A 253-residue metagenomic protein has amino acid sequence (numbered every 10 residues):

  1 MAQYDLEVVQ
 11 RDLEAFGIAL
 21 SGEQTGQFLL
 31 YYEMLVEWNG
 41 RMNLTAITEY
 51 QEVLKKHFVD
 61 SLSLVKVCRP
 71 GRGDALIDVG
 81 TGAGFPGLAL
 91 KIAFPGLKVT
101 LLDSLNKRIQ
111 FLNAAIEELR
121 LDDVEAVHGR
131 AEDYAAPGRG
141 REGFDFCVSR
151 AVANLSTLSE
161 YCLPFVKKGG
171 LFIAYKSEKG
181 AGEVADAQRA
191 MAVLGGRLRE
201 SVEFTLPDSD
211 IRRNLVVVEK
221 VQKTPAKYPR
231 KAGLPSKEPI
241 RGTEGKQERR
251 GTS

Functional and structural regions predicted by a protein language model:
M1-I77, K107-Q110, A114-V124: Class I SAM-dependent transferase core
L35, L90, K176, V218: Residue-level signal for inorganic ion chemistry
T48, H128-R130, E200-V202: Short loop/edge segments at beta-strand edges and connector loops that shape dinucleotide/nucleotide cofactor-binding
L62-A153, S159-E160: Conserved SAM/SAH cofactor-binding pocket of Class I
F94, V166-K168: Helix-to-beta-strand junctions that scaffold the AdoMet/dcAdoMet cofactor pocket in Class I SAM-dependent enzymes
R108-Q110, G180, V184: Short alpha-helix immediately C-terminal to the canonical SAM-binding loop
G169-G182: Conserved beta-strand signature within the Rossmann-like core of class I S-adenosyl-L-methionine
A185-S253: SAM/dcSAM-binding transferase cores
